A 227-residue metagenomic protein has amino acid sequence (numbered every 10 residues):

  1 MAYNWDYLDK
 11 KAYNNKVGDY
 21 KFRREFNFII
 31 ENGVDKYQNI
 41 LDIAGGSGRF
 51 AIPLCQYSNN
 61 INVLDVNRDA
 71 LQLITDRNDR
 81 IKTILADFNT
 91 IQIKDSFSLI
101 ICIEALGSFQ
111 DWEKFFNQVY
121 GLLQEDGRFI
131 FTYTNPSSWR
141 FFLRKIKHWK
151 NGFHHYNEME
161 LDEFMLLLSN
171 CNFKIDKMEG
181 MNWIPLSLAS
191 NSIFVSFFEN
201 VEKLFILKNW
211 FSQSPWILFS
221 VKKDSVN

Functional and structural regions predicted by a protein language model:
M1-V34: Conserved class I S-adenosyl-L-methionine
S47-N89: Class I SAM-dependent methyltransferase SAM/SAH-binding core
I101: A conserved beta-strand element that flanks and buttresses the S-adenosyl-L-methionine
E113-E125: A short glycine-rich, Lys/Arg-flanked "PGG" loop and its adjoining helix->strand segment in the class I
G127-Y133: Conserved beta-strand signature within the Rossmann-like core of class I S-adenosyl-L-methionine
T134-H155: Short, glycine-/aromatic-enriched active-site segment of Class I SAM-dependent methyltransferases
R144-H148, K177-N227: A C-terminal cap/extension of S-adenosyl-L-methionine-dependent methyltransferases that defines the acceptor-substrate
Y156-N172: Short alpha-helix
